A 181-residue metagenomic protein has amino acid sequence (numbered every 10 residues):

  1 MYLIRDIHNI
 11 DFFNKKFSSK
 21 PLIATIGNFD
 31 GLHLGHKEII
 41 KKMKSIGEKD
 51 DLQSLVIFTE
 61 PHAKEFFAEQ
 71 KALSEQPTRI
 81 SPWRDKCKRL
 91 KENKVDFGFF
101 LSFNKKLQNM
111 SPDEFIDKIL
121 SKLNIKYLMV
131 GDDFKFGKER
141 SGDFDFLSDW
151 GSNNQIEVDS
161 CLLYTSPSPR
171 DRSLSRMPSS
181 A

Functional and structural regions predicted by a protein language model:
M1-L22: Positively charged, low-complexity intrinsically disordered leader regions
I23-I26, G47-Q70: ATP-dependent adenylation/pyrophosphate-handling site
T25-M43: Di-metal (Zn2+ and/or Mg2+/Mn2+) metal-binding site signature of metallo-dependent hydrolases with the MBL/beta-CASP
I40-E48, S148, S152: Surface-exposed amphipathic alpha-helices with a cationic face
E65-D132, F136-G151: N-terminal Rossmann-like or analogous alpha/beta NTP/dinucleotide-binding catalytic cores that position adenine
E157-L163: Short, flexible loop segments at boundaries between secondary-structure elements
Y164-D171: Conserved small/polar residues in nucleotide/adenosyl-binding loops
R176-A181: Hydrophobic alpha-helical segments, chiefly the membrane-spanning helices and signal/signal-anchor peptides
